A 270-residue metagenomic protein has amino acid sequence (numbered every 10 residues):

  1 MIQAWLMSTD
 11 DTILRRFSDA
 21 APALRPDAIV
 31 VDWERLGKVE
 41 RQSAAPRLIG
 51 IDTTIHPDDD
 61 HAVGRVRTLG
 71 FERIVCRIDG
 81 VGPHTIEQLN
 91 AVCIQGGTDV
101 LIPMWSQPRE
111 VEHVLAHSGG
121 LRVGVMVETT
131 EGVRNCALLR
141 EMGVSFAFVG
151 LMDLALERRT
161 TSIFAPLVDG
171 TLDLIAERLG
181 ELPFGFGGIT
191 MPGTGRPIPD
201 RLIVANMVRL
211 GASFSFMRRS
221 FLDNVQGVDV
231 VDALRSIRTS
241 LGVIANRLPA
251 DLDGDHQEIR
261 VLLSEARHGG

Functional and structural regions predicted by a protein language model:
M1-I74, V81-I86, E265-G270: Conserved N-terminal beta1-alpha1 strand-loop-helix module at the mouth
I2-S8, D27-V31, I74-I78, V100-I102 (+4 more regions): Hydrophobic faces of well-ordered beta-strands that scaffold small-molecule active sites in alpha/beta enzyme cores
S8-T12, W33-G37, I78-G82, S106 (+4 more regions): Active-site-proximal loop/turn and secondary-structure-junction residues that shape catalytic pockets, frequently
R16-A21, H84-I94, T130-G143, T190-A212: Catalytic cores of alpha/beta
A20-R25, D60-F71, N90-Q95, L115-S118 (+3 more regions): Acidic (Asp/Glu)-rich catalytic clusters
D32-G37, D99-E110, F146-R158, N206-G227: Glycine-rich phosphate-binding active-site loops on the catalytic face of alpha/beta enzymes
K38-R65, G82-E87, P103-L121, E131-N135 (+3 more regions): Active-site-adjacent beta->alpha loops and helix N-cap segments on the catalytic face of soluble alpha/beta enzymes
E181-G270: C-terminal alpha-helical cap/extension of soluble enzyme domains
